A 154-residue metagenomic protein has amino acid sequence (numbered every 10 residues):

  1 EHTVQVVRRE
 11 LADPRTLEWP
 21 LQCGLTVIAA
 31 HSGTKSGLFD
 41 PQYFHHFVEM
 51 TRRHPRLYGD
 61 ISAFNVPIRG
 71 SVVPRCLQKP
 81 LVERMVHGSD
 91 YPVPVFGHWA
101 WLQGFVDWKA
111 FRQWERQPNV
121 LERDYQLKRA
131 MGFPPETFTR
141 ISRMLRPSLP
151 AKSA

Functional and structural regions predicted by a protein language model:
E1-Y43: Divalent metal-binding pocket/active-site signature
T26, G33-A154: H/E-rich (His + Asp/Glu) clusters that bind or coordinate divalent metals
